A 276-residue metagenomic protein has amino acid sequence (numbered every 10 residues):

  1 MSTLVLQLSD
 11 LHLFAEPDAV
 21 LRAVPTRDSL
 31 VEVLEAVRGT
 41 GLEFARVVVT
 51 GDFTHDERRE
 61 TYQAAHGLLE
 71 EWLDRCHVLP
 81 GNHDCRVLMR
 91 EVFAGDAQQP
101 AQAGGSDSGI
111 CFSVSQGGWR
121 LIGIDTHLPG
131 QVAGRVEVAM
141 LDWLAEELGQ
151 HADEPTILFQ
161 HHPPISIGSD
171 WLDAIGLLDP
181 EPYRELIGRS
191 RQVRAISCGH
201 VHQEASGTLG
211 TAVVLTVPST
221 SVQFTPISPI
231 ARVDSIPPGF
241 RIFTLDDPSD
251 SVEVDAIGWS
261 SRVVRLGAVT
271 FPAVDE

Functional and structural regions predicted by a protein language model:
M1-A64, G109: N-terminal active-site segment of His-dependent metallophosphoesterases
S2-A15, G118-L128, I157-F159, A212-P218 (+1 more regions): Active-site-proximal beta-strand elements of phosphoester/diester hydrolases
Q7-S9, R46-D52, C76-N82, D125 (+3 more regions): Active-site neighborhood of phospho(di)ester-bond hydrolases with catalytic His/Asp-centered motifs
L13-P17, H55-R59, N82-R90, P129-V132 (+3 more regions): Active-site environment of divalent metal-dependent phosphoester hydrolases
A19-P25, S169-I175, P229-A231: Short glycine-enriched, charge-decorated loop/helix-capping segments at active-site entrances that position
E32-R46, A133-V213, E253, T270-E276: His/acidic metal-ligating clusters that form di-metal
R58-Q150, P155, G176-Q192, G210 (+3 more regions): Extended active-site neighborhood of metal-dependent phosphoesterases/phosphodiesterases
L186, A205-E276: Binuclear metal-dependent phosphoesterase catalytic core
